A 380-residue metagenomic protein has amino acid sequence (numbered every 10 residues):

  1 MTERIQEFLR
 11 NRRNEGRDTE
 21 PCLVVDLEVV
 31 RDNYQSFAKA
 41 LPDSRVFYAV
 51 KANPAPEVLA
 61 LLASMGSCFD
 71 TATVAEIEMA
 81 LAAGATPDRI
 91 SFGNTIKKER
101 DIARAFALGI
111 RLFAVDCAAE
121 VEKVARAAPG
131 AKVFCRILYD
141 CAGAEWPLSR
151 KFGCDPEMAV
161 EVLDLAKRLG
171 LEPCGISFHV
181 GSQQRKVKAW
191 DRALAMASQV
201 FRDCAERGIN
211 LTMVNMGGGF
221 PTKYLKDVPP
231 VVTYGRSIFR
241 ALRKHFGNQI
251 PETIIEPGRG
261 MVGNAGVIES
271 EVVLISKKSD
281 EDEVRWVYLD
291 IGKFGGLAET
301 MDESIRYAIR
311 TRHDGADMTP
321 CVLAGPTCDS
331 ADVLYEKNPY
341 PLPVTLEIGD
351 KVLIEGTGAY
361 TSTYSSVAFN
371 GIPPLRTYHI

Functional and structural regions predicted by a protein language model:
M1-A131, A166-R168, E172, E206 (+2 more regions): A charged N-terminal "starter" segment
R13, S237, N248-I380: Charged (often Lys/Glu-rich) extended helix/loop segments that serve as interaction or gating elements
R45-F47, C68, P87-S91, L112 (+6 more regions): Structural preference for beta-strand elements that scaffold enzyme active sites
K51-A55, A72-A75, T95-K97, A118-E120 (+7 more regions): Active-site beta-loop-alpha junctions enriched in small/polar residues
E57-S64, H245, P341-V344: A short acidic-Thr-Gly-centered motif at the start of a beta-strand
L59, A82, I102-F106, V124-A127 (+6 more regions): Short acidic, glycine/serine/threonine-rich loops at helix termini
G84-A85, A107, R126-A128, A144 (+7 more regions): Solvent-exposed alpha-helices and their adjacent loops that cap or buttress functional pockets in soluble metabolic
Y139-S276, L334, P339, N370-I372: Active-site loop/helix belt of alpha/beta enzymes
